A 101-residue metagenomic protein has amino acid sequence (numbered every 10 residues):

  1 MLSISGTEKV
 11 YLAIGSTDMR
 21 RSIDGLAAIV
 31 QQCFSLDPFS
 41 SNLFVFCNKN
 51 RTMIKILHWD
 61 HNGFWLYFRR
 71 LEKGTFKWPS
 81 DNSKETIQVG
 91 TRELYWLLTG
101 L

Functional and structural regions predicted by a protein language model:
M1-L101: Polybasic/polar functional segments that serve as interface/processing modules
